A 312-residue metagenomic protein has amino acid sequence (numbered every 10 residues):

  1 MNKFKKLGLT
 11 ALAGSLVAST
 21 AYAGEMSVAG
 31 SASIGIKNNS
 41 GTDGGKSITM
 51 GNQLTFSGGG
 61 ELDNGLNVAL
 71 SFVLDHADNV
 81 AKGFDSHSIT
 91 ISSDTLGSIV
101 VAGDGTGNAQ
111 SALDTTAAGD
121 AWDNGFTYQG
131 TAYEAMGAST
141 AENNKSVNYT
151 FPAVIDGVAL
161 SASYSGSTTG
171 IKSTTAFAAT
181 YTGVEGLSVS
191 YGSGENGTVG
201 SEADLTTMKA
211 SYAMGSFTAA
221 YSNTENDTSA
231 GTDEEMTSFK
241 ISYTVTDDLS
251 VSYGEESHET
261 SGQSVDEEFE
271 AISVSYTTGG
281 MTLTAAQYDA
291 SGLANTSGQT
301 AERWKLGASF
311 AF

Functional and structural regions predicted by a protein language model:
M1-F312: Outer-membrane beta-barrel proteins
